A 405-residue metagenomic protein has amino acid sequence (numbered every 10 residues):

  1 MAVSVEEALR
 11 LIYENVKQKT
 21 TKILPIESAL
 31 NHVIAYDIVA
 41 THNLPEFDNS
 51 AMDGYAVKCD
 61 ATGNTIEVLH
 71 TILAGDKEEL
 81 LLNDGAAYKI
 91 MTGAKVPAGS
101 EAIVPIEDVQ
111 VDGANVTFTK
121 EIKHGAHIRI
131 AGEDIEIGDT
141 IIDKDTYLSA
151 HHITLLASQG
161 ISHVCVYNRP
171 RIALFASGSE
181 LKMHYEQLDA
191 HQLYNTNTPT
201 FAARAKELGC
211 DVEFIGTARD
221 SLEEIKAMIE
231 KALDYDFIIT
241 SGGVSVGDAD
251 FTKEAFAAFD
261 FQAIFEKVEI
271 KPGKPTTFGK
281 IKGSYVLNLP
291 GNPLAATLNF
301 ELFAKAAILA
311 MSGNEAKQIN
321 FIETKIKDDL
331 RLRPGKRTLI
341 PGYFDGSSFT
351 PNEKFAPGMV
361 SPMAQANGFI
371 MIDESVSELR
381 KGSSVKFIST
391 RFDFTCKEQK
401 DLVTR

Functional and structural regions predicted by a protein language model:
M1-E67, G313-L339, Q399-R405: Short, low-complexity N-terminal leaders and the immediately following helix N-cap/first helix
M1-V5, S162-L289, P293-N299, T404-R405: Helix-rich terminal scaffold detector
L11, A56-F214, F349, D401-R405: Short, glycine/charged-enriched hinge/interface segments at domain edges or termini
K22, I26-E27, G75, I135 (+1 more regions): Flexible glycine/proline-rich
L24-P25, L44-I66, A102-A114, R337-M363: Short beta-strand/loop turn elements enriched in aromatics
L30-H42, K77-K89, F278-G279, G283: Short, hydrophobic/aliphatic alpha-helical segments
D48-S50, C59-A61, E79-N83, V96-A98 (+13 more regions): Solvent-exposed alpha-helices and their adjacent loops that cap or buttress functional pockets in soluble metabolic
P97, A150, V246-D248, A295 (+1 more regions): Short glycine-rich, flexible loops that bind phosphorylated cofactors or substrates
